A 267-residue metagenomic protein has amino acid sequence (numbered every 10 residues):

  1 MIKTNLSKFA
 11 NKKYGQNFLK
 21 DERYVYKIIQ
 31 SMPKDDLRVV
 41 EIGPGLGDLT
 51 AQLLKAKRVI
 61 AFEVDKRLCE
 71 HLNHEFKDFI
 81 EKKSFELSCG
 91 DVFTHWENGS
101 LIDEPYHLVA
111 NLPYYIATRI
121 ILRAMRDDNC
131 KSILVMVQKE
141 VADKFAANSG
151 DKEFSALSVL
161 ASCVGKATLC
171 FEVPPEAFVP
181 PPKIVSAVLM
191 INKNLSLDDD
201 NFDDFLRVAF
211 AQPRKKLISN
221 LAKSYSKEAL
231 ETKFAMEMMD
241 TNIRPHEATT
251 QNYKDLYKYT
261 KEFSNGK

Functional and structural regions predicted by a protein language model:
M1-V208, H246, K254-L256, S264-K267: Catalytic cores of RNA-modifying enzymes
V208-K267: C-terminal lobe and adjacent flexible extensions of AdoMet/dcAdoMet transferase-like proteins
